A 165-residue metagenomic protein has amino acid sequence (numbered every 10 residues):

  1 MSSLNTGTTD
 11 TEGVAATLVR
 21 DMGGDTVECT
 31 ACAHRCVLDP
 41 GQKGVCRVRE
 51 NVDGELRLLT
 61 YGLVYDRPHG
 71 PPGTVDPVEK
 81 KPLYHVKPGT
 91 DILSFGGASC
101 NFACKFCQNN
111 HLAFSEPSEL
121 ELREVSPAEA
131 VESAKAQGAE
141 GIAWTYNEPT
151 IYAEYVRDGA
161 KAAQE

Functional and structural regions predicted by a protein language model:
S2-T90: N-terminal juxtadomain amphipathic helix that follows a signal peptide/anchor or precedes a small N-terminal auxiliary
N51-E165: Conserved Radical SAM active-site core
